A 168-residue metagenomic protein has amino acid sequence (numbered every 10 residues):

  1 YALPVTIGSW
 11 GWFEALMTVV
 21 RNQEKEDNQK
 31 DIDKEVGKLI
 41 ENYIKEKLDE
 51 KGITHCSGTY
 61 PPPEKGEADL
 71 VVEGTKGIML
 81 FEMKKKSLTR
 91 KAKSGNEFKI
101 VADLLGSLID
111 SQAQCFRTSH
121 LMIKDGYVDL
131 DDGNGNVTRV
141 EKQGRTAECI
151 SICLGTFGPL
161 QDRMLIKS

Functional and structural regions predicted by a protein language model:
Y1-A68, V72-S168: Intrinsically disordered, low-complexity Ser/Thr/Pro/Gly-rich regulatory segments
